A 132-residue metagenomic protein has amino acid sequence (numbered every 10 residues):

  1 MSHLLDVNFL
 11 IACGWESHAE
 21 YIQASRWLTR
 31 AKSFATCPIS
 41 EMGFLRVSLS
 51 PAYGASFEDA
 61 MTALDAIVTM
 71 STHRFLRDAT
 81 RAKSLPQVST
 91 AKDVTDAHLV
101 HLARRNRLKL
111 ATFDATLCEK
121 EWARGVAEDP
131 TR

Functional and structural regions predicted by a protein language model:
M1-T36, P51-T62: Short, well-structured N-terminal submotif of metal-dependent ribonuclease cores
A12-G14, V47, K120-E121: Residues that scaffold the ATP/ADP-binding catalytic core of kinase and kinase-like folds
C37, F113, E128-D129: Generic beta-sheet signal
C37-S48: Short, conserved active-site loops that position catalytic residues or coordinate cofactors/metal ions across diverse
M42-G43, A82-K83, C118, G125: Positions that flank functional sites
F57, T69-T116: Active-site neighborhoods of divalent-metal-dependent phosphate/nucleic-acid chemistry enzymes
E121-R132: Active-site regions of enzymes building and remodeling cell-envelope glycoconjugates
